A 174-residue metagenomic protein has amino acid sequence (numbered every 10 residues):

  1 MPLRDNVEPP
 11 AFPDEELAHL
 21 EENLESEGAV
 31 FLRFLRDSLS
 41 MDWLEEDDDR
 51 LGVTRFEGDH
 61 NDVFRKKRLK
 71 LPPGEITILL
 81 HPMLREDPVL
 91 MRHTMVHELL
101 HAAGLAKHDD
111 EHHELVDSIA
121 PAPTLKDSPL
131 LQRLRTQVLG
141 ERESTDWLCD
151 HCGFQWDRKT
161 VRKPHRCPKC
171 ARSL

Functional and structural regions predicted by a protein language model:
R4-V89, A106-L174: Metalloprotease/metallohydrolase-associated module, dominated by Zn2+-dependent proteases
H93-L105: Active-site recognition of the HExxH zinc-binding catalytic motif
